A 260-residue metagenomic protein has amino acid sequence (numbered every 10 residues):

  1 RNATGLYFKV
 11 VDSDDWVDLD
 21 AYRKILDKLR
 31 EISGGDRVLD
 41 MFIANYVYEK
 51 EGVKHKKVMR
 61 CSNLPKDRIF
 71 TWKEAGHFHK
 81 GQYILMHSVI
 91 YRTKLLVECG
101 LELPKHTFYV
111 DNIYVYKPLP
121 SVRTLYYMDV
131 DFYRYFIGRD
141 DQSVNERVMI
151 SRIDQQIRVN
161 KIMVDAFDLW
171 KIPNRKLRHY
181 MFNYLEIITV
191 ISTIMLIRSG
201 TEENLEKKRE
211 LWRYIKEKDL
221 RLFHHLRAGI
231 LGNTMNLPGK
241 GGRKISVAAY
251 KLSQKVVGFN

Functional and structural regions predicted by a protein language model:
R1-T4: Short, conserved alpha-helix that lines the donor NDP-sugar binding/gating region of sugar-transfer enzymes
F8: Short aromatic/hydrophobic "clamp" motif used to bind/position activated sugar donors
S13-Y126, I137-M149: Donor-binding/catalytic cores of nucleotide-activated saccharide and glycerol-phosphate transferases/polymerases
G34, V53-P65, F78, V97 (+4 more regions): Inter-domain helical "communication" segments and dimerization helices that couple sensory or membrane-embedded modules
L103, W170-K176: Inter-helical turn/loop segments and adjacent helix faces that build the functional surface of alpha-helical bundle
V130-R139, N145-I172, I191, M195-R221: Catalytic core of nucleotide-sugar-dependent glycosyltransferases
R175-I194: Amphipathic alpha-helical protein-interaction segments enriched in hydrophobic
R198-N260: Membrane-interface aromatic/basic loop that binds lipid-linked glycans or pyrophosphate carriers, typified by
